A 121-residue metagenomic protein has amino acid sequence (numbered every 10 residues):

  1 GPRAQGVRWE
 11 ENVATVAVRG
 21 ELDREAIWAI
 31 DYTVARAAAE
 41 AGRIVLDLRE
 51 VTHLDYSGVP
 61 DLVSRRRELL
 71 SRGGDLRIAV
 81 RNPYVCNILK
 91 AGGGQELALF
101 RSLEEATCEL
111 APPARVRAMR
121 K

Functional and structural regions predicted by a protein language model:
G1, C108, P112-K121: Intrinsically disordered or compositionally simple regulatory linkers and C-terminal tails in signal-transduction
G1-A17: Short beta-strand/loop segment at the start of cytosolic alpha/beta domains
E10-E11, R49, R81, E104: Conserved catalytic submotifs in the C-terminal HATPase_c
A17, A38-E40, K121: Compositionally biased non-globular segments, especially hydrophobic aliphatic-rich helices of signal peptides
G20-L22: Conserved glycine-centered beta-strand/turn positions repeated across beta-sheet architectures
R24-A98: Amphipathic alpha-helical interaction surfaces in cytosolic regulatory modules
L97-A106: Short acidic-hydrophobic, aromatic-tinged amphipathic segments that line or gate anion-handling sites
